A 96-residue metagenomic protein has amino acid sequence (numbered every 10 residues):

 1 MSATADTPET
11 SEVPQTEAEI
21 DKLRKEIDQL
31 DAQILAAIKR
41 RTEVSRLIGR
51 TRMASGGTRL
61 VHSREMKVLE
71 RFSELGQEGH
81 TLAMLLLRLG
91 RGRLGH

Functional and structural regions predicted by a protein language model:
M1-H96: Domain-level signature for soluble enzymes in the chorismate/prephenate branch of the shikimate pathway
